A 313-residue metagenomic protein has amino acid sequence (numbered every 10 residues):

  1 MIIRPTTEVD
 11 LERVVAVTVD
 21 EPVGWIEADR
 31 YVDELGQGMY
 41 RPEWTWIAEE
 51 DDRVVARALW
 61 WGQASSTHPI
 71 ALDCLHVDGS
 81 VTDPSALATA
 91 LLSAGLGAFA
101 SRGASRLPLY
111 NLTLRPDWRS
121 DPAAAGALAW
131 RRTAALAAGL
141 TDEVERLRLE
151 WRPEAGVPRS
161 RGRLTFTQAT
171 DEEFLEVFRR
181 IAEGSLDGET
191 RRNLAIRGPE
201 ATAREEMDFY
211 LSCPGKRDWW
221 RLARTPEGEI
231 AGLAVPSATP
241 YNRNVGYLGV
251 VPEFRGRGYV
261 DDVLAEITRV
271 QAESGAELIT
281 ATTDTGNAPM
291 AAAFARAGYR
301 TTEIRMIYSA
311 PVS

Functional and structural regions predicted by a protein language model:
M1-Y31, R159-E200: Short amphipathic alpha-helix that is part of the acyltransferase structural core
V19-E21, R30-R106, Y110-D117, P226 (+2 more regions): Conserved donor-binding loop and adjoining core beta-sheet/short helix segment in diverse acyl/aminoacyl transferases
G36-R41, Y210-R217: Short loop/turn motifs at secondary-structure junctions and domain boundaries
A56, V144-E145, A231-G232, E303: A structural microfeature
D83-A100, V250, G256-E273, A288-R296: Conserved acetyl-CoA-binding loop-helix of GNAT-fold acetyltransferases
P84-A169, M306-A310: Acyl-donor-binding surface of acyltransferase catalytic domains
R131, A135, F294, Y299: Conserved active-site tyrosine of GNAT-family acetyltransferases
G215-R224, I230, A234: Phosphate-binding active sites in nucleotide-utilizing proteins
